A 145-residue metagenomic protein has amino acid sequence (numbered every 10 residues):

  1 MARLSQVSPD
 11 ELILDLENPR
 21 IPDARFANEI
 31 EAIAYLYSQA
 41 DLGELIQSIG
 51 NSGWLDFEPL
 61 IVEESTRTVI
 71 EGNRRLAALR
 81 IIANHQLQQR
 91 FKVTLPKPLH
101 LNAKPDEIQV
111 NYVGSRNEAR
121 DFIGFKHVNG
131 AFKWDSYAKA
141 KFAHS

Functional and structural regions predicted by a protein language model:
M1-P98, E107-Q109: Short, charged/polar connector segments at secondary-structure boundaries
F26-L36, T94-S145: Amphipathic, charge-rich alpha-helical segments that serve as recognition/docking helices
